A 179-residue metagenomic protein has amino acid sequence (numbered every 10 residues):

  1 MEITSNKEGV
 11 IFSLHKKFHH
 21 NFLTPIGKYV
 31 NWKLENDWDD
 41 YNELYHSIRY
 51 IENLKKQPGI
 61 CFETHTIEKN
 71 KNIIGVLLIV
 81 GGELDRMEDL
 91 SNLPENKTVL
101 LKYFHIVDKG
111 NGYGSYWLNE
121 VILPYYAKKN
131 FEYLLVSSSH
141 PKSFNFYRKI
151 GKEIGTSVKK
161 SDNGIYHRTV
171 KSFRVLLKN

Functional and structural regions predicted by a protein language model:
M1-D37, N179: Conserved N-terminal entry element of GNAT/NAT acetyltransferase domains
N36-N70: Active-site rim helix/loop that mediates acceptor-substrate recognition in acyltransferases
P58-H105, K109, D162-I165: Conserved acyl-donor/pantetheine-binding loop and adjacent beta-alpha core of acyl/acetyltransferases and related
L101, V121-Y126, S143: Short hydrophobic clusters on alpha-helical segments that form packing/core surfaces in small helical domains
N111-P124: Conserved acetyl-CoA-binding loop-helix of GNAT-fold acetyltransferases
Y126-S139: Conserved GNAT acetyl-CoA-binding A-motif
H140, K159-N179: C-terminal "cap" of GNAT-fold acetyltransferases
R148-V158: Conserved acetyl-CoA-binding loop of GNAT-fold acetyltransferases
